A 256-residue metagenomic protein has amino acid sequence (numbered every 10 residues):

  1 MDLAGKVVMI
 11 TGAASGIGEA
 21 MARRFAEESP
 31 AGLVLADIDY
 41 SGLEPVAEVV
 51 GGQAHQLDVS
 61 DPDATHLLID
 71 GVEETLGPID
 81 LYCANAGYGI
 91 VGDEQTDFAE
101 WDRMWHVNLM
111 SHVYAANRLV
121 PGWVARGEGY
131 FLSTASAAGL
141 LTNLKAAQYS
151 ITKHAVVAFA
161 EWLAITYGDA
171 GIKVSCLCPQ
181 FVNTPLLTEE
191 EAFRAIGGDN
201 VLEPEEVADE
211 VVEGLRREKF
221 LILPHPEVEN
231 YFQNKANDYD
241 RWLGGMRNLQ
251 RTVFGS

Functional and structural regions predicted by a protein language model:
A14-S15: Conserved glycine-rich cofactor-binding loop
P30-P45: Conserved glycine-rich Rossmann-like NAD(P)H-binding loop of the short-chain dehydrogenase/reductase
Y40-S41, L57-L67, F98: The beta1-alpha1 cofactor-binding region of Rossmann-like NAD(H)/NADP(H)-dependent oxidoreductases
G87-D102, A125, K145-Q148: Conserved mid-core segment of classical short-chain dehydrogenase/reductases
A116, T152: Active-site helix of classical SDR
S136: Residue(s) in the substrate-gating loop at a strand-loop-helix junction that position the organic substrate next
C176, A192-Y231: C-terminal helical subdomain
